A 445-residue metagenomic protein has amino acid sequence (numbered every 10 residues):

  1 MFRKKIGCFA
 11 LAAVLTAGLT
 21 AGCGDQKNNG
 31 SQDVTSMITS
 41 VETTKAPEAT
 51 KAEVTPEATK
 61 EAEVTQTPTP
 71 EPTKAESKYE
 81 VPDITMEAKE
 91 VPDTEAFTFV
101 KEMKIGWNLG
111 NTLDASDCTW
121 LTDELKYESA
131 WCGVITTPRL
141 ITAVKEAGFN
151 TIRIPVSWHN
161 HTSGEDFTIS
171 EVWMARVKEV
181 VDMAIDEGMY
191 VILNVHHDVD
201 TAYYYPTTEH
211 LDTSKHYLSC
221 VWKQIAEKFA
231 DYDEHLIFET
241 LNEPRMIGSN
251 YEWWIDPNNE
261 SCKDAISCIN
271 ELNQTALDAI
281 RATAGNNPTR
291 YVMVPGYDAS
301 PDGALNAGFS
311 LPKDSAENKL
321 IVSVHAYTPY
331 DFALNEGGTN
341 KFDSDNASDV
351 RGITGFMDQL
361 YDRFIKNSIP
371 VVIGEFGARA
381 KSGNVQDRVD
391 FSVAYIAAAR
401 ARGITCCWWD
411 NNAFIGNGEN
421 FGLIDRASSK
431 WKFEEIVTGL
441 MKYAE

Functional and structural regions predicted by a protein language model:
G18-G22: C-terminal motif of bacterial Sec signal peptides marking the signal peptidase cleavage site
T35, T39-T73: Ser/Thr-rich, Proline-interspersed low-complexity disordered segments
E71-T151: N-terminal carbohydrate-binding accessory modules
E87-K89, W131-I152, T162, D166-H197 (+2 more regions): An active-site-proximal structural segment forming one wall of the substrate-binding cleft that immediately precedes
G110-T136, G164-I169, H210, D331-I353 (+1 more regions): Acidic/histidine-rich helix-loop elements that form or flank divalent-metal/phosphate-binding sites at the catalytic
V134-S157, M357-F364, I396-A398, R402-T405: Catalytic domains of carbohydrate-active enzymes, especially glycoside hydrolases
K215-T339, A347, D358-A378, A401-I404: Active-site region of glycoside hydrolase catalytic domains
G383-E445: Aromatic-rich peripheral "rim/lid" segments of glycoside hydrolase catalytic domains that contact and position glycan
